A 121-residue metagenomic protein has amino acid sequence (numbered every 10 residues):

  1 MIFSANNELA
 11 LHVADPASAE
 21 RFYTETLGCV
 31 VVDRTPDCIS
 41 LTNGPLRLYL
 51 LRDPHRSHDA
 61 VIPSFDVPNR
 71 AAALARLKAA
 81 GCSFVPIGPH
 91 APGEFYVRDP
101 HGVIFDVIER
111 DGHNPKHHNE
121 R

Functional and structural regions predicted by a protein language model:
M1-I2, A80-R121: Vicinal oxygen chelate
M1-S18, R47, V61-P63, D111-R121: N-terminal beta-strand motif that seeds the catalytic metal site of vicinal oxygen chelate
N6-A14, D53-A80, G93-R98, V103: Vicinal oxygen chelate
L11, V32, P86-G88: Short beta-strand-to-loop elements that line the ligand-binding cleft of bilobed periplasmic-binding protein-like
D15-V30, R76: Amphipathic alpha-helical segments
C29-V61, I104-D111: Conserved short beta-strand elements that form part of the metal-binding/catalytic scaffold of enzyme active sites
